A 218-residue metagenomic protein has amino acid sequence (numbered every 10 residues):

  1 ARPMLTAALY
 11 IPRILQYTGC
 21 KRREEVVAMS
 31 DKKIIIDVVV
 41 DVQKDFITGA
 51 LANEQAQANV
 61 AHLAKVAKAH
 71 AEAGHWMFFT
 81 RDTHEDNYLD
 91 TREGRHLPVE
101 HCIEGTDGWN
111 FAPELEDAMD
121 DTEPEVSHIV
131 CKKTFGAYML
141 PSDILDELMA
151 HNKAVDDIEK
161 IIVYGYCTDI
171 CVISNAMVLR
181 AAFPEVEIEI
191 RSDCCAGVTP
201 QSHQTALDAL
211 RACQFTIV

Functional and structural regions predicted by a protein language model:
A1-P3, A8-A28: Short, Lys/Arg-enriched N-terminal segments with co-localized hydrophobic residues within the first ~10-30 amino acids
Y10-R13, D157, E187: Generic short N-terminal amphipathic or hydrophobic helices
R23-I129, V155, E185-E189, V198-A212 (+1 more regions): Active-site acidic carboxylates
V66-A67, I173-A181: Histidine-anchored nucleotide/phosphate-binding helix
K132-S174, A196-V218: Conserved N-terminal glycine/acidic-rich loop preference
